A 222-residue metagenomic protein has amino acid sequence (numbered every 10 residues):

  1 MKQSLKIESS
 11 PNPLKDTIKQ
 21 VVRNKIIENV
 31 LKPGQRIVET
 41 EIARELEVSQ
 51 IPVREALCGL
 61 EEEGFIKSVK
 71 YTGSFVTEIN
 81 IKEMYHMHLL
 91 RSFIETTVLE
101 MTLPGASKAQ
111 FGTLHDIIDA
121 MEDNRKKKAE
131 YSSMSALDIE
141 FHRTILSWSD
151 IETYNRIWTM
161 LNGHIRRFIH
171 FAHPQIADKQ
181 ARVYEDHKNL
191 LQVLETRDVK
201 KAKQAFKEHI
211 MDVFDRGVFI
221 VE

Functional and structural regions predicted by a protein language model:
M1-P104, T153, V218-E222: Short linear motifs at protein or domain termini
E8-K15, I118, E122, H170-E222: C-terminal all-alpha effector/ligand-binding and dimerization domain of prokaryotic HTH-type transcriptional repressors
P13, G112, S132, A136 (+1 more regions): Short helix-capping and inter-helix turn/linker motifs at the boundaries of alpha-helical repeat units
R23, I27, L99, L103 (+3 more regions): Regular secondary-structure segments
R23, I27-E28, A43, L146 (+3 more regions): Solvent-exposed, non-membrane alpha-helical residues enriched in polar/charged side chains
L90-A106, I139-A177, V213-G217: Hydrophobic, amphipathic alpha-helical faces that serve as interaction scaffolds
I94, I117, N124, E130 (+4 more regions): Amphipathic coiled-coil alpha-helices
F111-H115, S135, N155, K203: Conserved positions within tetratricopeptide repeat
